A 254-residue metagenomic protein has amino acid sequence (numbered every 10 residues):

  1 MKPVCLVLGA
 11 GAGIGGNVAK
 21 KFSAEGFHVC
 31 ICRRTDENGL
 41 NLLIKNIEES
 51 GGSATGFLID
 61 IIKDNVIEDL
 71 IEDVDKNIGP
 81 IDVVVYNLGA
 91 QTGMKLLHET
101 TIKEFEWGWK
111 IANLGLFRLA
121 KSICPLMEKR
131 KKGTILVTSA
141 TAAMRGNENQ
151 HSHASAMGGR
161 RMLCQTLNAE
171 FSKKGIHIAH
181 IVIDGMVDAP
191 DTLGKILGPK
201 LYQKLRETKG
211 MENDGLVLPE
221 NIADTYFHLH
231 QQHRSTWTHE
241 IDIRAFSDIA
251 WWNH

Functional and structural regions predicted by a protein language model:
K2-P3, G52-S53, P80-I81, M127-A140 (+1 more regions): Active-site loop of short-chain dehydrogenase/reductase
G11-G13: Conserved glycine-rich cofactor-binding loop
F27-L42: Conserved glycine-rich Rossmann-like NAD(P)H-binding loop of the short-chain dehydrogenase/reductase
E37, L58-L70, I102: The beta1-alpha1 cofactor-binding region of Rossmann-like NAD(H)/NADP(H)-dependent oxidoreductases
E68, G89-E106, N149-S152: Conserved mid-core segment of classical short-chain dehydrogenase/reductases
A90, T134-R160, Q165, A169-S172 (+1 more regions): Catalytic loop of short-chain dehydrogenase/reductase
H98-F117, K132, L136, R160: Catalytic Tyr-X3-Lys loop
K173-I176, H180-G185, P199-W252: C-terminal helical subdomain
